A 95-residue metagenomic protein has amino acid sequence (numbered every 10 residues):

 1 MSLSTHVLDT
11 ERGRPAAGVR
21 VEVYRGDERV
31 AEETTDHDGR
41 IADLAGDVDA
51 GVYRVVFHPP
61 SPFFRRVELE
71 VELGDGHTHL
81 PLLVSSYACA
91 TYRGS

Functional and structural regions predicted by a protein language model:
M1-S2, S95: Short, low-complexity, intrinsically disordered N-terminal peptides in bacterial proteins
S2-P81, S85: Beta-strand-dominated extracellular/periplasmic modules and repeats in secreted or surface-exposed proteins
P81-S85, C89-S95: Short, charged, intrinsically disordered terminal tails
